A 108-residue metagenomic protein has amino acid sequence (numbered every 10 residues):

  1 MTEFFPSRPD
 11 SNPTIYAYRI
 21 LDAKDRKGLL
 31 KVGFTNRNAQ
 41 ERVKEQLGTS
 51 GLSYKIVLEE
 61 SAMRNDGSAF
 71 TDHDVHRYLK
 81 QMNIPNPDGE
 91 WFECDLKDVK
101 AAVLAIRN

Functional and structural regions predicted by a protein language model:
M1-N108: Non-catalytic accessory segments flanking enzymatic or RNA/DNA-binding domains
